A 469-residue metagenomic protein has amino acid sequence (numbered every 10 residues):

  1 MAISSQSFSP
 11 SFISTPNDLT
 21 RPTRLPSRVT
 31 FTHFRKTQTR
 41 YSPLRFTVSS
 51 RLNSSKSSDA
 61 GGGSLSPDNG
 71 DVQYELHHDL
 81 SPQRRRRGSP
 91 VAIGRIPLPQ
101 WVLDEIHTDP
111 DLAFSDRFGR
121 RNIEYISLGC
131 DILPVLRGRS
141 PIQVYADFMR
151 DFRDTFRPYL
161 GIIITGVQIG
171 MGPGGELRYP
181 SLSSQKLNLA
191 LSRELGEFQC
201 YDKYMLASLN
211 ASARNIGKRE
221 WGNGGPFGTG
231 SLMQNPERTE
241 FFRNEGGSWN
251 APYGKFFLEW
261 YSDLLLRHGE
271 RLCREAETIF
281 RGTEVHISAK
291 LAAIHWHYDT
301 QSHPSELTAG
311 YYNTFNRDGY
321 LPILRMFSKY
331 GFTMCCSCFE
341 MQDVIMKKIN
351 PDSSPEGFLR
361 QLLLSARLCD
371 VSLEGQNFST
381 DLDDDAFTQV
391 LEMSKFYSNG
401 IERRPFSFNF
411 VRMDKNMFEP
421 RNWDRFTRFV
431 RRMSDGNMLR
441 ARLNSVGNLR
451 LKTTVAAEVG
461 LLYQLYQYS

Functional and structural regions predicted by a protein language model:
M1-R51: N-terminal chloroplast transit peptides
A2-I3, H268, G319, F358: Conserved alpha-helical elements of sugar-nucleotide-dependent glycosyltransferases
S4, S11, A60, G70-P90 (+5 more regions): Catalytic domains of carbohydrate-active enzymes, especially glycoside hydrolases
V29-P90: N-terminal organelle-targeting presequences
Q83, R87, Q100, I169-M171 (+4 more regions): A cross-domain feature marking catalytic cores of carbohydrate-active enzymes and several ubiquitous metabolic/repair
I96-M326, F332: Polysaccharide-binding and catalytic clefts of secreted carbohydrate-active enzymes
G319-S469: Substrate-binding cleft of secreted/luminal carbohydrate-active enzymes
